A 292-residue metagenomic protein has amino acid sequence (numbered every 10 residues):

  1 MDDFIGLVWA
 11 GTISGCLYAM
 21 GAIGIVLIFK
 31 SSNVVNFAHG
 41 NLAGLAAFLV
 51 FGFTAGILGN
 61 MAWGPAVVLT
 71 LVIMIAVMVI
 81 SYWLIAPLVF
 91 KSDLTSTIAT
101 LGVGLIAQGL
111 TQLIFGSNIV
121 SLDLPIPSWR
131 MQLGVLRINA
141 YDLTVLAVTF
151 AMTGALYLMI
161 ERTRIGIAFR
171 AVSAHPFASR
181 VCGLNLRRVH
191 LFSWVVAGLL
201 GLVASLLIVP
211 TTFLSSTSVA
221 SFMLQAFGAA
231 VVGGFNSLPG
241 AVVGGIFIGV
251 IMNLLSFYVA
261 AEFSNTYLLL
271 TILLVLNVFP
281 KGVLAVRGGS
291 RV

Functional and structural regions predicted by a protein language model:
M1-G21, L49, I57-A66, S92-T97 (+6 more regions): Membrane-interfacial amphipathic/re-entrant helices at transmembrane-helix boundaries
D2-L17, V34, M159-R164, L191-G233 (+1 more regions): Inter-helical junctions in multi-pass inner-membrane proteins, predominant in energy-converting antiporter-like
W9, S31-W83: Membrane-embedded helix boundary and interhelical linker motif in transport proteins
M20-I25, M74-A76, Q225-M252, L270-V278 (+1 more regions): Hydrophobic alpha-helical transmembrane segments of polytopic membrane proteins
I25, G59-V103, L110, V243-I248 (+1 more regions): Alpha-helical transmembrane segments within multi-pass membrane transporters and channels
K30-A38, A76-I119, M159-G166, A171 (+2 more regions): Short loop segments and helix-boundary regions at transmembrane helix junctions of multi-pass inner-membrane proteins
L88-R162, V189-F192, L254, V259 (+3 more regions): Transmembrane helix-bundle core of multi-pass membrane transporters and related energy-transducing complexes
R137-L214, L238-V243: Helix-loop-helix "hairpin" substructures at the membrane interface of multi-pass membrane proteins
